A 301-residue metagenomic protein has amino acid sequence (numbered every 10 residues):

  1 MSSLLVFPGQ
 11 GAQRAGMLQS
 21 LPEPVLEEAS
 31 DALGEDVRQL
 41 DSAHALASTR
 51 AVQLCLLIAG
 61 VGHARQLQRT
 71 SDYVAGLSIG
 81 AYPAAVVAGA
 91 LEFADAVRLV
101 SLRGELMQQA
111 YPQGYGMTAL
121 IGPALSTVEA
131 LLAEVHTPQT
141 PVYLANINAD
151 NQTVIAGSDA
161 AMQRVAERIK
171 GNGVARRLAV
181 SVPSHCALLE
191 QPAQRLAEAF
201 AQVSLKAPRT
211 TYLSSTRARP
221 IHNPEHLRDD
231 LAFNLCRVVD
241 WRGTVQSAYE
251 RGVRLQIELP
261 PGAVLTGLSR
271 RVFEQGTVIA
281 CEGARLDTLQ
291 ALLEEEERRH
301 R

Functional and structural regions predicted by a protein language model:
M1-A75, I155: Helix-rich "cap/lid" substructures immediately adjacent to catalytic or cofactor-binding pockets
G9, A29, G60, G80 (+6 more regions): Conserved small-residue
Q10-Q13, S78, Y82, D159 (+1 more regions): Gly/Ser/Thr-rich beta-alpha loop segments that engage phosphate groups in nucleotides
G16, C55-Q66, S71-V74, L235-R301: Flexible, low-complexity segments
M17-S20, V87-A88, E167, G267-R271: Short amphipathic alpha-helical segments
E35, G89-C236: Alpha/beta catalytic cores of group-transfer enzymes, especially the acyltransferase/condensing modules of polyketide
G60, D72, G76-A84, A88 (+1 more regions): Gly/Ala-rich beta-loop-alpha elbow adjacent to hydrolase catalytic centers
